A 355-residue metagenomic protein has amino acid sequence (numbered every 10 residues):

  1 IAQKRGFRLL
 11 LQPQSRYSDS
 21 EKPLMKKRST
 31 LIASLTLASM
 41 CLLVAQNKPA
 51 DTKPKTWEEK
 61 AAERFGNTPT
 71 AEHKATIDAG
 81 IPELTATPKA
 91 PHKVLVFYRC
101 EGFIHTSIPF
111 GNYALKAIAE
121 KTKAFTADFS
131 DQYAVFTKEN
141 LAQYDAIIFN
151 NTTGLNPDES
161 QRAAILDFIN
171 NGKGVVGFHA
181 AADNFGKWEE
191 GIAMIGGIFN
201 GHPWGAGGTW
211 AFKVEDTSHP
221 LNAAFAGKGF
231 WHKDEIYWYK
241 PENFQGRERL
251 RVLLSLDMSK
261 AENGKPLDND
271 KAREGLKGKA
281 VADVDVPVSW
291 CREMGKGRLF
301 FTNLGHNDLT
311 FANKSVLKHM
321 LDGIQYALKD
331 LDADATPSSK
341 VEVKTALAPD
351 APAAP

Functional and structural regions predicted by a protein language model:
I1-L24: Short, Lys/Arg-enriched N-terminal segments with co-localized hydrophobic residues within the first ~10-30 amino acids
L24-S34: Bacterial N-terminal signal peptides that target proteins for export
A33-C41: Bacterial N-terminal signal peptides
L43-N47: Boundary at the C-terminal end of the N-terminal hydrophobic targeting segment
K48-K89, E120-T122, D131, A261-E262 (+1 more regions): Extracellular ligand-binding/catalytic regions of CAZymes and related secreted enzymes and adhesion modules
D51-G66, V96, F103-N184: Helical hinge/lid and interdomain linker segments adjacent to catalytic or ligand-binding clefts that mediate domain
K74-P82, G207-G295: Catalytic beta-strand/loop cores that center a nucleophilic Ser/Cys/Thr and support acyl-enzyme chemistry
G154-K228: A glycine-rich, often tryptophan-bearing local segment used as a flexible ligand/cofactor-contacting loop or short
